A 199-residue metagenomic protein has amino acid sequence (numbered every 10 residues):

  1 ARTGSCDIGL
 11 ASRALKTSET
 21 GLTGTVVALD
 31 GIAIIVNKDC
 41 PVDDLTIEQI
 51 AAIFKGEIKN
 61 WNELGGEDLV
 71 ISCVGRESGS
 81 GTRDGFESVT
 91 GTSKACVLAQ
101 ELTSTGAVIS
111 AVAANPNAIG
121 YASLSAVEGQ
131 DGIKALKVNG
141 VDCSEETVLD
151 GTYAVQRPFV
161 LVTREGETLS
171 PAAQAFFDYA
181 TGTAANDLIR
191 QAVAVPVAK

Functional and structural regions predicted by a protein language model:
R2-K199: Exported/periplasmic ABC-transporter solute-binding proteins
